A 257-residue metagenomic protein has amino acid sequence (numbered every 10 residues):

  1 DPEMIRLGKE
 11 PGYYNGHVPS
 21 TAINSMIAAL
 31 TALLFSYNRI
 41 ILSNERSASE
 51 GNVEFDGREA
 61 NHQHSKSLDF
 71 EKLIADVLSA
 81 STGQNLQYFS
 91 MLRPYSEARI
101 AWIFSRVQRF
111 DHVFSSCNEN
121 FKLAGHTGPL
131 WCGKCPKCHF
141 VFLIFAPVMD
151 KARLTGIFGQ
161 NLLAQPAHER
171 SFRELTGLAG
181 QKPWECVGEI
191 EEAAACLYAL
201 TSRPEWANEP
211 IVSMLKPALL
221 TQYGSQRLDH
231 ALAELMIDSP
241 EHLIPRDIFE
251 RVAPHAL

Functional and structural regions predicted by a protein language model:
D1-L257: Nucleotide-activated chemistry modules centered on ATP-dependent adenylation/adenylyltransferase
